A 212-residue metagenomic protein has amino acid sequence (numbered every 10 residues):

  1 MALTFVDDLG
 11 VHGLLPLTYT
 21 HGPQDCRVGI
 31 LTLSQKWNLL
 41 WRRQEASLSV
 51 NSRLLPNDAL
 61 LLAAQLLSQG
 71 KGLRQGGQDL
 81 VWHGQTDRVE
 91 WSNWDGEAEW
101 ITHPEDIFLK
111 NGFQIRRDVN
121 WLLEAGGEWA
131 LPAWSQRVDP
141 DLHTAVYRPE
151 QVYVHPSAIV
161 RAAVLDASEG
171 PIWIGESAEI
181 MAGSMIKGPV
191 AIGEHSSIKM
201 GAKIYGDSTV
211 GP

Functional and structural regions predicted by a protein language model:
M1-P149: Terminal amphipathic alpha-helical/low-complexity segments used for targeting or macromolecular assembly
R137-P212: Structural signal for interior beta-strand "rungs" in well-ordered beta-sheet cores of soluble enzyme domains
